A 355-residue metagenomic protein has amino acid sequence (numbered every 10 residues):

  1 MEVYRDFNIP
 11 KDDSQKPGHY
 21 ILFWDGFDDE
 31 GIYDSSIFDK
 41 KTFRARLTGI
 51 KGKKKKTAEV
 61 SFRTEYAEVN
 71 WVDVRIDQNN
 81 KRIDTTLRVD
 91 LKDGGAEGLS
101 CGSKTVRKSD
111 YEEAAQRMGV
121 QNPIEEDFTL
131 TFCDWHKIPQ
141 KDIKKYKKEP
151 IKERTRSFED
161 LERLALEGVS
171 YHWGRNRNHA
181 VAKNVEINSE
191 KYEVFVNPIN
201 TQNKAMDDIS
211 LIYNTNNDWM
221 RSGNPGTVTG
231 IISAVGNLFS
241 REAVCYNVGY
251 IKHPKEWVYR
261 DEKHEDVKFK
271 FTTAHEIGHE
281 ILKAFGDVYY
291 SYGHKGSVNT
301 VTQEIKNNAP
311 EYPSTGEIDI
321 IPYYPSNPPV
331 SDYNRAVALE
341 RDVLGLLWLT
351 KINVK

Functional and structural regions predicted by a protein language model:
M1, K11-G18, D39-F43, L349 (+1 more regions): Composition-driven recognition of long, C-terminal low-complexity regions enriched in serine/threonine
E2-F23, S233-A243, N247-Y250: Extended, solvent-exposed segments with strong compositional bias
N8-D13, I21, F27-Y33, I37-I231: Propeptide-to-catalytic entry region of secreted or membrane-anchored zinc metalloproteases
K16, W24, D29, L47 (+4 more regions): Intrinsically disordered, low-complexity segments enriched in small/polar residues
I124, I199-G293: Active-site-proximal segment of zinc-dependent metalloprotease catalytic domains
E256-K355: The catalytic-center signature of Zn2+-dependent metalloproteases
